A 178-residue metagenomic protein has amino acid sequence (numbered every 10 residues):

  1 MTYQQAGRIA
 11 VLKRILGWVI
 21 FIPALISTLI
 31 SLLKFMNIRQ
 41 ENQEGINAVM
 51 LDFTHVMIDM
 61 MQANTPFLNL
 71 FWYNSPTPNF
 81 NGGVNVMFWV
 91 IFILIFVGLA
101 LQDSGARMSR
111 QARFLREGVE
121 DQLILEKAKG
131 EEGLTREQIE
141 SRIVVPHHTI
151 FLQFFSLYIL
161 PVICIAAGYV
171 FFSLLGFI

Functional and structural regions predicted by a protein language model:
M1-G82, F88-W89: N-terminal first transmembrane alpha-helix
Q4-Q5, Q40-Q43, Q62, Q102 (+4 more regions): Residue-identity detector for glutamine
Q4-V19, F80-M87, L134-C164: Loop-to-transmembrane boundary segments
W18-S27, M87-Q102, Y158-Y169: Alpha-helical membrane-embedded segments
M36, R110, L175-G176: Membrane-interfacial segments
D59-Q62, P66, Y73, I124 (+2 more regions): Generic surface-pattern signal
G98-V145: Hydrophobic alpha-helical transmembrane segments of integral membrane proteins
A167-I178: Juxtamembrane boundary at the C-terminal end of a transmembrane helix
